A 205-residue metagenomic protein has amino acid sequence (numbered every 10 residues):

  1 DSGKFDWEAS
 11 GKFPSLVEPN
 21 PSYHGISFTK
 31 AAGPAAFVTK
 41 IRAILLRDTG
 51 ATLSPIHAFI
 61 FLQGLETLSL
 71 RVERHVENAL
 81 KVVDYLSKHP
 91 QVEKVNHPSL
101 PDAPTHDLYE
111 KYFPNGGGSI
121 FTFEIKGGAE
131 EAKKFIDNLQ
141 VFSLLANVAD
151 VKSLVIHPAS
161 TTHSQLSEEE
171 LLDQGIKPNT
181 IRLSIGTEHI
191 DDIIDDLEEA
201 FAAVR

Functional and structural regions predicted by a protein language model:
D1-G118, E124-I136, V141-K152: Active-site C-terminal subdomain of aminotransferase-like
R71, D137-N138, S153-R205: PLP-dependent enzyme catalytic core of the Aspartate aminotransferase-like
S119-E124, I181-I185: Short cationic amphipathic helices and targeting signals
